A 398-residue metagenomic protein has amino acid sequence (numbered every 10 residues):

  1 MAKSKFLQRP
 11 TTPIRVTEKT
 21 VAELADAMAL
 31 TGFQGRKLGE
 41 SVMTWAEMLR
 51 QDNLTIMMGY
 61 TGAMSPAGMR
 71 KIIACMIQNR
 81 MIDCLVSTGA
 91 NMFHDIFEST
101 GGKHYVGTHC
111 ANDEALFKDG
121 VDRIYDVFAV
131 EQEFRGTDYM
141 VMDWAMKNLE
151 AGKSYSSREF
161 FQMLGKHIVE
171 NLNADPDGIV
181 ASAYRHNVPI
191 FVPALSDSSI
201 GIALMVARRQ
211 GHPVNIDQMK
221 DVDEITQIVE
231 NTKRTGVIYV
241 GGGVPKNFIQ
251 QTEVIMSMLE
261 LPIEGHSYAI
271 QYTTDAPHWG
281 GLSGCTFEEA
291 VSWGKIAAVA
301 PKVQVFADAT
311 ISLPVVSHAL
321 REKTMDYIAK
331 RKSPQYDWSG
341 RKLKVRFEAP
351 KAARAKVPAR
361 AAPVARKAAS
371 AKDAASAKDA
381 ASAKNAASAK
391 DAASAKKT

Functional and structural regions predicted by a protein language model:
M1-V42, A46-M48: N-terminal glycine-rich anion-binding loop in soluble enzyme alpha/beta folds
A2-R9, R36, R234, M258-R360 (+2 more regions): C-terminal functional extensions of proteins
V42-T55, A183-Y184, Q227-R234: Glycine-rich phosphate/diphosphate-binding loops that line cofactor/substrate pockets in enzymes
I56-S65, L85, F191-L195, P213-L282: Glycine-rich anion-binding loop/nest that anchors nucleotide
G68-K71, I96-G102, G201-V206, I249-T252 (+1 more regions): Short acidic, glycine/serine/threonine-rich loops at helix termini
I73-Y139: A generic, well-ordered mixed alpha/beta core segment in the N-terminal half of proteins
A115-I200: Ligand-binding beta-strand-loop-alpha-helix segment within the catalytic cores of soluble metabolic enzymes
A368-K396: Long, intrinsically disordered low-complexity tandem-repeat segments
